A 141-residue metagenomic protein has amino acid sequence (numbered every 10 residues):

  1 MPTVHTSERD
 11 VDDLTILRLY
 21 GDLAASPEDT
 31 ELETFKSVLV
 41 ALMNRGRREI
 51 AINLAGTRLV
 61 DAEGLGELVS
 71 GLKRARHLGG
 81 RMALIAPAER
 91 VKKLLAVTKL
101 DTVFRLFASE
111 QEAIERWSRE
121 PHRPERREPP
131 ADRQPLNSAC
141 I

Functional and structural regions predicted by a protein language model:
M1, R119-I141: Intrinsically disordered or compositionally simple regulatory linkers and C-terminal tails in signal-transduction
M1-S7, R45-I50, S109: Short, charge-rich amphipathic segments
P2-S37: STAS-typified acidic loop motif
V11, E89, Q111: Residues that form or immediately flank small-molecule/cofactor binding pockets and catalytic motifs
L23-F104: Amphipathic alpha-helical interaction surfaces in cytosolic regulatory modules
R105-S109, A113: Short acidic-hydrophobic, aromatic-tinged amphipathic segments that line or gate anion-handling sites
I114-S118: Short, charged, surface-exposed secondary-structure boundary motifs
